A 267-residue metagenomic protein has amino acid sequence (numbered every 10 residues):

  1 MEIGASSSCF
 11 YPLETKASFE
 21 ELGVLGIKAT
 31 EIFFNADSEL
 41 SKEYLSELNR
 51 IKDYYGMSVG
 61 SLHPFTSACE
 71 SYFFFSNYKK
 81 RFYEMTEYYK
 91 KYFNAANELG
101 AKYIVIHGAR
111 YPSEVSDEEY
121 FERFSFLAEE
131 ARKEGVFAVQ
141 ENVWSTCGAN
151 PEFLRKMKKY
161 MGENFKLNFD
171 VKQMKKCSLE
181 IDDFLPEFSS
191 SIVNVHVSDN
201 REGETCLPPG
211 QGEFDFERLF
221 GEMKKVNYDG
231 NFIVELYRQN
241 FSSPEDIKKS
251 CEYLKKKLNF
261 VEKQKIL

Functional and structural regions predicted by a protein language model:
M1-G4: Extreme N-terminal starter segment of soluble prokaryotic enzymes
S8-T15, F33-Y44, Y111-S116, W144-N150 (+3 more regions): Acidic-and-aromatic substrate-binding clefts and catalytic sites of carbohydrate-active enzymes
K16-A17, Y54, S71-K166: Active-site acidic/histidine proton-transfer and metal-coordination neighborhood in alpha/beta enzyme cores
F19-V24, K42-H63, K91-G100, S125-K133 (+3 more regions): Acidic (Asp/Glu)-rich catalytic clusters
L22, T30, K52, M85 (+6 more regions): Conserved, mostly hydrophobic/aromatic
A29-T30, L62, F126-F216: Acidic/histidine-rich catalytic cores of soluble enzymes
N200-L207, G230-N240: Active-site clefts of carbohydrate-active enzymes
P244-E262: C-terminal helical cap(s) of enzyme catalytic domains, especially alpha/beta-barrels
